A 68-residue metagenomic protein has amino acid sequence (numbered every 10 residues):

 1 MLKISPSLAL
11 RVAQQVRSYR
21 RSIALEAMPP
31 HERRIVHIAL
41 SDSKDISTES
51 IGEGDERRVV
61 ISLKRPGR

Functional and structural regions predicted by a protein language model:
M1-R68: Intrinsic disorder
